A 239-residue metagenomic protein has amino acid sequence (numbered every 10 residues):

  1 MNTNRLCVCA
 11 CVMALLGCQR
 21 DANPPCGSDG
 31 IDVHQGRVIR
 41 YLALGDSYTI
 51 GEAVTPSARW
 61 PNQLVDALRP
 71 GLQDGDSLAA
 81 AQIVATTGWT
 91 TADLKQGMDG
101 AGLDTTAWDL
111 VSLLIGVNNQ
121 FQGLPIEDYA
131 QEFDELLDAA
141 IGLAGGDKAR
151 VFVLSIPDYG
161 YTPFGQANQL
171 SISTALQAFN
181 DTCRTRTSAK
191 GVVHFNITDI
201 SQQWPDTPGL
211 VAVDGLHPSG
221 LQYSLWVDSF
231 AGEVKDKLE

Functional and structural regions predicted by a protein language model:
M1-V8: Bacterial N-terminal signal peptides that target proteins for export
L15-G17: C-terminal motif of bacterial Sec signal peptides marking the signal peptidase cleavage site
Q19-A85, D99-T105, S224: Serine-esterase "nucleophile elbow" of acetyl-processing enzymes
R40-L44, T49, A80-A85, D109-I115 (+2 more regions): Structural recognition of the beta-strand scaffold that forms the well-ordered cores of secreted hydrolase catalytic
S47-I50, T86-A92, V117-F121, P157-T162 (+2 more regions): Solvent-exposed loop/turn segments at secondary-structure junctions within structured extracellular/periplasmic domains
A92-Q131, D158: Oxyanion-hole/transition-state-stabilizing segment in secreted/luminal serine hydrolases and related acyltransferases
L143-R150: A short helix->loop->beta-strand "cap" motif at the edges of active sites that frequently abuts
P157-E239: Catalytic His-Asp segment of secreted/periplasmic serine-dependent ester chemistry enzymes
